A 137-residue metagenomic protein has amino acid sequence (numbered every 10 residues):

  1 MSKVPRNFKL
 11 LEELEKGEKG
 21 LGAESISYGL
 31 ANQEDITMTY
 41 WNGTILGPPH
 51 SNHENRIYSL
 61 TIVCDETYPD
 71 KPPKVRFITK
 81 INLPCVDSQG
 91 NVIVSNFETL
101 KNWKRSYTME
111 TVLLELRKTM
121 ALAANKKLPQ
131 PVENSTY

Functional and structural regions predicted by a protein language model:
M1-Y137: UBC/E2-like fold recognition across ubiquitin and ubiquitin-like conjugation systems, capturing catalytically active
